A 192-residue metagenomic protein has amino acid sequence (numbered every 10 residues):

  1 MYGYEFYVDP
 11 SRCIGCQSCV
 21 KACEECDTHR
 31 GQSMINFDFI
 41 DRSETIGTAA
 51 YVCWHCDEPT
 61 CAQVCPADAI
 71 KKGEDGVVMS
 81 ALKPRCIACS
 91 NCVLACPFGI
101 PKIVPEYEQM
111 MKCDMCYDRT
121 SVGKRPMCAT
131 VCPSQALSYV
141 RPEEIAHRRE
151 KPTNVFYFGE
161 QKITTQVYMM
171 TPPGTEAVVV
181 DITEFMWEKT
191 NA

Functional and structural regions predicted by a protein language model:
M1-A192: Non-ligating segments of multi-cofactor redox enzymes
